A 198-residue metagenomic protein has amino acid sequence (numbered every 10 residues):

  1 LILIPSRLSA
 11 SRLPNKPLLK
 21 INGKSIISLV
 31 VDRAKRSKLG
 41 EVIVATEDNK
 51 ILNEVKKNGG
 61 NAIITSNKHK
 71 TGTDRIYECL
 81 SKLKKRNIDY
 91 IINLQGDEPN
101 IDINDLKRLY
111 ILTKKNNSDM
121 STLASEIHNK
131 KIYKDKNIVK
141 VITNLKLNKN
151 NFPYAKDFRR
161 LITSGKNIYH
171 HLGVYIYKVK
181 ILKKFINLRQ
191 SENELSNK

Functional and structural regions predicted by a protein language model:
L1-T46: N-terminal glycine-rich phosphate-binding loop and ensuing alpha1 helix
P5, N93-Q95, L123-A124: Short beta-strand segments
L39, K85-I88, K115-D119: Short, high-confidence coil segments that cap the C-terminus of an alpha-helix and link into the following beta-strand
I43, N49-I111: Short phosphate-binding loop-to-helix
T46-E47, I101, Y177, S196: A conserved hydrophobic position in a structured secondary element of the catalytic/binding core that shapes
I101-Q190: Conserved core of the sugar-phosphate nucleotidyltransferase
R189-K198: Donor nucleotide-sugar recognition loop
